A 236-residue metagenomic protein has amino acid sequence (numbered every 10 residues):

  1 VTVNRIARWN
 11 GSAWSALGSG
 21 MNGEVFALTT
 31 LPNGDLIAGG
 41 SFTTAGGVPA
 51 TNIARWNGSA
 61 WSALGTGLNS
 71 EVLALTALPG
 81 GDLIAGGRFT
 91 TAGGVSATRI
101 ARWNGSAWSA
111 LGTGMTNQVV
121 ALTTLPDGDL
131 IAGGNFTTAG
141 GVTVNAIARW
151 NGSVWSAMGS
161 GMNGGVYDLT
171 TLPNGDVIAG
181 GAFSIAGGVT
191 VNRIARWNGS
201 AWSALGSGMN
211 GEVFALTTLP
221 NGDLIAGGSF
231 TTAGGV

Functional and structural regions predicted by a protein language model:
V1-V236: Extracytoplasmic surface signature
